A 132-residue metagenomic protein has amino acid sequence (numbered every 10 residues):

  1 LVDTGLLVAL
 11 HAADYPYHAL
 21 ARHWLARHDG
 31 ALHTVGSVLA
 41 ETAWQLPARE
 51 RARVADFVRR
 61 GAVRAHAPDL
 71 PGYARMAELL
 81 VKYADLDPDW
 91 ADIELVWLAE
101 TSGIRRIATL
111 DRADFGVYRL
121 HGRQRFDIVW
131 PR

Functional and structural regions predicted by a protein language model:
L1-T34, Q45-D56, H121: Short, well-structured N-terminal submotif of metal-dependent ribonuclease cores
T4, G36, D89-I93: Conserved glycosyltransferase catalytic-site signature
G5-L6, S37, P71, A113: Alpha-helix/helix-capping structural signal
A13, A62-Y83: Acidic catalytic patch
H28-L32, A62-R64, T101-R106: Short active-site oxyanion
D29-G30, L80-L86: A short glycine/serine-rich beta->alpha loop
V96, E100-R132: Acidic, PIN/NYN-like endoribonuclease modules and their adjacent C-terminal/linker elements
